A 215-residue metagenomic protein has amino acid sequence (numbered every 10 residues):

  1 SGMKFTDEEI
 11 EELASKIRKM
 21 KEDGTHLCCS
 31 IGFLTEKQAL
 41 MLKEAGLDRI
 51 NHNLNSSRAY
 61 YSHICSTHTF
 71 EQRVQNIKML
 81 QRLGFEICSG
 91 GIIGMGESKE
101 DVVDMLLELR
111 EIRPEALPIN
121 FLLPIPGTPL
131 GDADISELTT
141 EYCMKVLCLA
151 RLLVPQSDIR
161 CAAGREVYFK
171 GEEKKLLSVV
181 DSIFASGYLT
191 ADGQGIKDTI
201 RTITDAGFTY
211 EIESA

Functional and structural regions predicted by a protein language model:
S1-N76, E86-G90, E115-P118: Core AdoMet radical
G2-E8, T67, I93-S98, I125 (+2 more regions): Short, small-residue-enriched loops and turns at beta-alpha junctions that line or gate enzyme active sites
F5, H26-L27, I64-S66, I93-G94 (+3 more regions): A generic structural signal for short
E8, E12, C65-Q72, E97-D104 (+1 more regions): Alpha-helix N-cap and loop-to-helix initiation/capping positions
E11-E22, K37-E44, Q72-R82, D104-E111 (+3 more regions): Alpha-helical scaffolding segments of alpha/beta enzyme cores, especially the outer helices of TIM-barrel or partial
D23, R110-A215: Auxiliary Fe-S-binding modules of radical SAM enzymes
L34-E44, M95-R110, E166-V179: Catalytic cores of alpha/beta
F85-G94, V102, L123-I135: Short, flexible active-site loops
